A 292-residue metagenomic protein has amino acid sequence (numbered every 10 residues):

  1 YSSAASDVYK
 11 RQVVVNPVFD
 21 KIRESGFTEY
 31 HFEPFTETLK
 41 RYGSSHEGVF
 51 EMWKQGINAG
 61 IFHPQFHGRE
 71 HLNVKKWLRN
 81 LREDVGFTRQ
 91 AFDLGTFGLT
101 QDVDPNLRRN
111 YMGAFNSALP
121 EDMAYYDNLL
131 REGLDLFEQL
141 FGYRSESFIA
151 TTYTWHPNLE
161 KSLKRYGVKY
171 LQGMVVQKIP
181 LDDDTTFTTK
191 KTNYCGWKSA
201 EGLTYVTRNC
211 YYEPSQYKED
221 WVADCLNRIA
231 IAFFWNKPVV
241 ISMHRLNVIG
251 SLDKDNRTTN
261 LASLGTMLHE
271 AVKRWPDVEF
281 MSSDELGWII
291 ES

Functional and structural regions predicted by a protein language model:
Y1-A5, Y9: Single conserved hydrophobic/aromatic residue that forms the stacking wall/gate of nucleotide- or nucleobase-binding
Q12-F19, F148-A150, S282: Extended hydrophobic secondary-structure segments that form protein cores and membrane-embedded regions
V13-F50, K54-A59, P64-E83, F92-G95: Aromatic-lined carbohydrate-binding surfaces of glycoside hydrolases
V13-K21, F66-H71, R208-N209, N236-I249: Short loop/turn segments at strand-loop or loop-helix junctions that form parts of catalytic or ligand-binding pockets
D20-F27, L72-W77, W155-L159, I179-D182 (+2 more regions): Short catalytic/ligand-binding loop motif for oxyanion handling, primarily in non-cytosolic enzymes, centered on
K40-S44, I57, R69-F115, E121 (+2 more regions): Active-site-adjacent pocket scaffolds in enzyme catalytic domains
G48-M52, E132-D135, N158-K161, R165 (+1 more regions): Alpha-helical scaffolding segments of alpha/beta enzyme cores, especially the outer helices of TIM-barrel or partial
R165-T188, P238-S292: C-terminal domain-boundary segment and adjacent tail
